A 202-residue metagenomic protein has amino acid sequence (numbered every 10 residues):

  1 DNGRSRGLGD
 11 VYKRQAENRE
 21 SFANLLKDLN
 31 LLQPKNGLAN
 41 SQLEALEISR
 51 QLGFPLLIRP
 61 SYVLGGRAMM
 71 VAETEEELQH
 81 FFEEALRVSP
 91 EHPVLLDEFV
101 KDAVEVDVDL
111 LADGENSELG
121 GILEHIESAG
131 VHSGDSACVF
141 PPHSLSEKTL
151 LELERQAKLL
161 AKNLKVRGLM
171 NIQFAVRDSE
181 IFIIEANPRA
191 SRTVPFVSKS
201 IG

Functional and structural regions predicted by a protein language model:
D1, A23, A45, A157 (+1 more regions): Generic structural marker for isolated residues within well-ordered, non-membrane alpha-helices of soluble domains
D1-Y12: Single conserved hydrophobic/aromatic residue that forms the stacking wall/gate of nucleotide- or nucleobase-binding
R6, A16, L29, L52-P55 (+2 more regions): ATP-dependent carboxylate activation and anion-phosphoryl transfer catalytic cores that bind Mg-ATP to form
D10-M69: A conserved helix-loop-beta module that forms one wall/lid of the active-site cleft in ATP-utilizing catalytic domains
